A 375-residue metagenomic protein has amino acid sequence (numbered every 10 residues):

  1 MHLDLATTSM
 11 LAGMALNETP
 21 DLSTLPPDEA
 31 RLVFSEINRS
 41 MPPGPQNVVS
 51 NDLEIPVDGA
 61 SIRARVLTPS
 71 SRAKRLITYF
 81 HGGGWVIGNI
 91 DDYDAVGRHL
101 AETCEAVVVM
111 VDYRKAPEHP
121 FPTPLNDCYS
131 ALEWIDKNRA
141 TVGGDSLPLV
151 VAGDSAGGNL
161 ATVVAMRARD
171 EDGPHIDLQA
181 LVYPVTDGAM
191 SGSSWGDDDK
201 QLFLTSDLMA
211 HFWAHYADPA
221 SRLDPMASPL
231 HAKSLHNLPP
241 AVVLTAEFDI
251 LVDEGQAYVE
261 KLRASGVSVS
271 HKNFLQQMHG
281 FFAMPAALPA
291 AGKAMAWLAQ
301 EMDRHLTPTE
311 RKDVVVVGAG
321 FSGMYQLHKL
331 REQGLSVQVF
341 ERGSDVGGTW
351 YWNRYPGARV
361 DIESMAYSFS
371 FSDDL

Functional and structural regions predicted by a protein language model:
H2-S9, L16-L22, S40-T309: Alpha/beta-hydrolase superfamily serine-hydrolase fold, recognizing
D28: Catalytic-loop region of hydrolases
A116, S322, D345: Conserved Rossmann-like nucleotide-cofactor binding loop
V185, G320, G343: Proline-glycine-enriched beta-turn/loop adjacent to the NAD(P) cofactor-binding site in Rossmann-like oxidoreductases
K312-V339: N-terminal Rossmann-like FAD-binding beta1-loop-alpha1 element of flavoenzymes
R331-Y355: Glycine-rich FAD pyrophosphate-binding loop
Y351-L375: Glycine-rich active-site loop/strand segments that organize a redox cofactor
